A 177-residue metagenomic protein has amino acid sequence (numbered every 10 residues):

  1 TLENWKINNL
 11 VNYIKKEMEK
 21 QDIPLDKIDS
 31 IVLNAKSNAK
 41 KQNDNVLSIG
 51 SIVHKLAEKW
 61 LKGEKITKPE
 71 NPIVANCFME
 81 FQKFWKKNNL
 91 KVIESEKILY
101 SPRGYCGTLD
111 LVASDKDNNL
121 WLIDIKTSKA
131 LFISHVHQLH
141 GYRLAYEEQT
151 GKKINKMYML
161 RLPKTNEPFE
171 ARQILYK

Functional and structural regions predicted by a protein language model:
T1-C106: Metal-dependent nuclease catalytic cores that hydrolyze phosphodiester bonds in DNA/RNA, characterized by
P72, K97-K177: Nucleic-acid nuclease catalytic cores
